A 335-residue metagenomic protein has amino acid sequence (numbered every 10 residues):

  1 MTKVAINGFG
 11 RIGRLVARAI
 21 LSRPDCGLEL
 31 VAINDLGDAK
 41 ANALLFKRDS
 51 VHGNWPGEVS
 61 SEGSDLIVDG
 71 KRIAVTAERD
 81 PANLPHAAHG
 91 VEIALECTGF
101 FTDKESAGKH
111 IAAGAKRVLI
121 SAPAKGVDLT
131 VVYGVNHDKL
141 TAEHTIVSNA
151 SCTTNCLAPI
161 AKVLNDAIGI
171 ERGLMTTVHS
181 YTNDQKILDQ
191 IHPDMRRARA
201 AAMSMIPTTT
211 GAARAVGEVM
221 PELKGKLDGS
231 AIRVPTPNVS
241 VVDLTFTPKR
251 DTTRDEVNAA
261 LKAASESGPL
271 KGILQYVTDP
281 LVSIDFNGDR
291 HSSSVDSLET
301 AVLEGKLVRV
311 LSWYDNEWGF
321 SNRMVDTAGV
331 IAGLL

Functional and structural regions predicted by a protein language model:
M1, E143-H144, A200-A202, V239-D243 (+1 more regions): Short, solvent-exposed beta-strand edge segments and adjacent coil->beta transition regions
M1-A198, D326, L334-L335: N-terminal Rossmann-like NAD(P) cofactor-binding subdomain of oxidoreductases, focused on the glycine-rich
F9, G13, D103, A150-T153 (+10 more regions): Generic structural signal for well-ordered, non-membrane alpha-helical segments in soluble metabolic enzymes
G13, A17, G108, A158-N165 (+8 more regions): Predominant activation on well-ordered alpha-helical scaffold segments within soluble catalytic domains
L36-D38, A124-K125, S151-T153, T177-D184 (+4 more regions): Glycine-rich beta-alpha junction loops
K139-T141, R197, V234-S240, V302-G305: Short, flexible turn/loop "capping" segments at secondary-structure junctions
D166, I170-P237: Acidic, glycine-rich segments within the central catalytic cores of soluble metabolic enzymes that bind/position
G229, V241, T245-L335: C-terminal active-site/capping subdomain that shapes the small-molecule cofactor and substrate pocket of enzyme
